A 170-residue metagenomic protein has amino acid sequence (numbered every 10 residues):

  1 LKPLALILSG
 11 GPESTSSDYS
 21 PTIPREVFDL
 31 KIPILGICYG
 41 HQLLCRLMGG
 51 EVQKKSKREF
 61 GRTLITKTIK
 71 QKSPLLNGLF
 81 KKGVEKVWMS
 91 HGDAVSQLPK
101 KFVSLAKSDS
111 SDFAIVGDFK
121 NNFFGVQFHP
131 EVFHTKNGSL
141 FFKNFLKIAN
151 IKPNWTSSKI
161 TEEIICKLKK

Functional and structural regions predicted by a protein language model:
L1-L8, P12-T15, T22, F28-L30 (+1 more regions): RNA-binding accessory domains that recognize and position tRNA/RNA substrates
D29-I37: Short, acidic/small-residue loops that bind anionic groups at enzyme active sites
G36, G40, C45: Gly/Ala-rich beta-loop-alpha elbow adjacent to hydrolase catalytic centers
